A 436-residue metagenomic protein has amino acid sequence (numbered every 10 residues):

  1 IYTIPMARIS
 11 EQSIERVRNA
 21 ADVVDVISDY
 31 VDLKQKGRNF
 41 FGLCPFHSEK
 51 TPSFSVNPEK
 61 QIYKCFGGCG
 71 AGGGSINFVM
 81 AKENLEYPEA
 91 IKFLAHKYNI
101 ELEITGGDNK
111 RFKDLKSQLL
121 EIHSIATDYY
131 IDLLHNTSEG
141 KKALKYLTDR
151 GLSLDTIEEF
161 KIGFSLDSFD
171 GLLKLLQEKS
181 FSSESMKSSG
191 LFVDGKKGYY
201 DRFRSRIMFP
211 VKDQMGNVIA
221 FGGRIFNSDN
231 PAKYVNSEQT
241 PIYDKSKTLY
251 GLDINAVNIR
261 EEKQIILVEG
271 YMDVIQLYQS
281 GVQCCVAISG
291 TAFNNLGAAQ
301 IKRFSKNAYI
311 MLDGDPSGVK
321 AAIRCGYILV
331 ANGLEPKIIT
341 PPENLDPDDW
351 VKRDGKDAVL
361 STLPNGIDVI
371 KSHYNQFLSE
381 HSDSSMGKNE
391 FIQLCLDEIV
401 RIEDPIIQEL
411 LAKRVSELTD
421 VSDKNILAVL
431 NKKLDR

Functional and structural regions predicted by a protein language model:
I1-D108, S165, D170, D354 (+1 more regions): N-terminal structured subdomain of primase-like DNA metabolism proteins
Y2-I9, K36, R111-D128, L166-F304 (+2 more regions): Phosphate-handling DNA/RNA-contact segment within nucleic-acid enzymes
I4, E11, D213-Q214, A256-Q264 (+2 more regions): A charged alpha-helical hairpin associated with nucleic-acid processing machineries
D22, P88-L120, S124, L152 (+2 more regions): Amphipathic alpha-helical segments at domain termini/boundaries
N39-G42, F93-Y98, T105-K113, I157-D170 (+3 more regions): Short linear loop/turn motifs
C44, C65, V79, L147 (+8 more regions): Terminal peptide-recognition signature
E83-Y98, S205-I225, D348-R353, V359-S361 (+1 more regions): Structured, non-catalytic alpha/beta "coupling" segments that mediate domain-domain communication and provide generic
D114-E158: Non-catalytic interaction/clamp surfaces of large macromolecular machines
